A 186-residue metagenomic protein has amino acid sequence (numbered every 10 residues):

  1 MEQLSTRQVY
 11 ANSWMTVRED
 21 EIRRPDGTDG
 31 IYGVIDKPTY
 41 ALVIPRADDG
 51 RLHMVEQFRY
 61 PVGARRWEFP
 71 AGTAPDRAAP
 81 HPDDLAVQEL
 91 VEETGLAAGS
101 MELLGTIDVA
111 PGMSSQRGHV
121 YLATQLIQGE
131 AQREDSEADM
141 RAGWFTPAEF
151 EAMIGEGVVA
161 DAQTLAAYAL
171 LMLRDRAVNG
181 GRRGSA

Functional and structural regions predicted by a protein language model:
Q3, R7-Y10, L104: Local beta-strand/beta-hairpin segments that build beta-sheet-rich folds
R7-L42, D48: Acidic, metal-coordinating catalytic segment for phosphate/diphosphate chemistry, firing primarily on the Nudix
T16, P38, R46-D48, R59-P61 (+3 more regions): Active-site segment of metal-dependent pyrophosphate-handling enzymes, primarily the Nudix hydrolase catalytic core
V17-E19, I44, M54, V120-L122 (+1 more regions): Conserved hydrophobic/aromatic beta-strand scaffold that supports enzyme active sites
T28, R65, G112-S114, H119-L122 (+2 more regions): Nudix hydrolase/Nudix homology domain
I35-Q88, S136: Conserved Nudix-box catalytic region and its N-terminal flanking loop in Nudix hydrolases and closely related
